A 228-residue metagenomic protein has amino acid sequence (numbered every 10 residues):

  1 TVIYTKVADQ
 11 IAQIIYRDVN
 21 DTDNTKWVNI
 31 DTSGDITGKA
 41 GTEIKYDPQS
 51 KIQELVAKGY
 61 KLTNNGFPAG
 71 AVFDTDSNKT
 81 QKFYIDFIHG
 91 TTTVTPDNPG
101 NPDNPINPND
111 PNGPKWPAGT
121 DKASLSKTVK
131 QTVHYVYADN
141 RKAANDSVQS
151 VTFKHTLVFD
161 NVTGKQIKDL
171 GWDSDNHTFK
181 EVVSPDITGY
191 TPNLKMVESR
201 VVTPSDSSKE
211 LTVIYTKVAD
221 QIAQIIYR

Functional and structural regions predicted by a protein language model:
T1, Q13, N24, E43 (+12 more regions): Generic intrinsically disordered, low-complexity segments enriched for polar/acidic and small residues
T1-D18, F73-V136, V197-R228: Conserved "repeat-terminator" motif of extracellular CCP/Sushi domains
I15-K39, G66-A71, G100-D103, N109-P117 (+4 more regions): Short, solvent-exposed loop/edge segments of extracellular or virion-exposed proteins
S33, T37-D47, D76-T80, K154-T156 (+1 more regions): Solvent-exposed, conformationally flexible loop/turn segments
I44-N78, G90-N101, D169-V202: Surface-exposed interfaces of beta-sheet-rich extracellular modules
